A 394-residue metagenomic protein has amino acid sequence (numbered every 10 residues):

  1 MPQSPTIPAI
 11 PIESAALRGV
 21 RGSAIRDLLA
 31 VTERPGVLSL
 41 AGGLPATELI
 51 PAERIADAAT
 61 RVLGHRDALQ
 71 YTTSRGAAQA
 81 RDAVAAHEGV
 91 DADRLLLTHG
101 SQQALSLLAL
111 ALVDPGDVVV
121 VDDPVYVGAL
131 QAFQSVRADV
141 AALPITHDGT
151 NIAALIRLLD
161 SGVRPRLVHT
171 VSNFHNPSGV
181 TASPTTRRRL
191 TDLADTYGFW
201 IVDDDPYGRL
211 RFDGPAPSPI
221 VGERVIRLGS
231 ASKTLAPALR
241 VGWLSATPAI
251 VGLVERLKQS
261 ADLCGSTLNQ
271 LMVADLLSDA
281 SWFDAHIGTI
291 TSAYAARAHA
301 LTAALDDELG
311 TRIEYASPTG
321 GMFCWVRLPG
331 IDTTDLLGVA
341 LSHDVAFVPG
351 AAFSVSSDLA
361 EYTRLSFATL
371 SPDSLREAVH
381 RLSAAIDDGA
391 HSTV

Functional and structural regions predicted by a protein language model:
P2-Q3, S342, S357-V394: PLP-dependent enzyme catalytic core of the Aspartate aminotransferase-like
A16-Q102, L107, D279, A346 (+1 more regions): N-terminal small-domain helix-loop-helix segment of the aminotransferase-like
G64-Y197, G208-I226, Y294, A390: Conserved core of the PLP fold type I
A216, V221-R256, G265-L268: Active-site PLP attachment segment
V254-A261, D279-T302: Structural signature of PLP-dependent enzymes
S292-T302, I313-R327, L336: Conserved glycine-rich beta-strand-loop-beta hairpin in the small C-terminal domain of fold type I
